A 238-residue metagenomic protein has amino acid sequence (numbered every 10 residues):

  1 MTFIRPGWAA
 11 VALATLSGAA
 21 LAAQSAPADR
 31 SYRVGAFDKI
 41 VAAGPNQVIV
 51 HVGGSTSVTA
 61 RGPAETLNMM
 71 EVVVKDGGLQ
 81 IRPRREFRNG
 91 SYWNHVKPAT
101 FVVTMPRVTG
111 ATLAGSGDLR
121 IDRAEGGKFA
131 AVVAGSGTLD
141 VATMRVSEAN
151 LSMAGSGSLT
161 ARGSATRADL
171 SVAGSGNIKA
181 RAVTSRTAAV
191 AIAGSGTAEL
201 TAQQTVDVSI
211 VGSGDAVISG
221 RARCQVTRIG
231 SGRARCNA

Functional and structural regions predicted by a protein language model:
M1-V11: Bacterial N-terminal signal peptides that target proteins for export
T2-F3, L21-A114, D118-V133, T143-N150 (+4 more regions): Acidic (Asp/Glu) and glycine-rich low-complexity loops/linkers that are typically intrinsically disordered
A9-A19: Bacterial N-terminal signal peptides
T143, L159-A238: Short, surface-exposed interaction patches in beta-rich subdomains that mediate adhesion/assembly near membranes
